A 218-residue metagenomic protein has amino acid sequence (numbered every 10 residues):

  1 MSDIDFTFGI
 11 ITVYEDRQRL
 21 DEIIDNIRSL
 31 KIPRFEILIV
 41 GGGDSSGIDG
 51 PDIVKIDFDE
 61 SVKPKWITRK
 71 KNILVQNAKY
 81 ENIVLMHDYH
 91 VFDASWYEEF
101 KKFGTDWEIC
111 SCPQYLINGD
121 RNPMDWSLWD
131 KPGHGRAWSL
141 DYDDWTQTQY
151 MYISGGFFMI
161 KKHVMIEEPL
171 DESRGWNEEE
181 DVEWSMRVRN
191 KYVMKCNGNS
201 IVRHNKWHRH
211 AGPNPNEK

Functional and structural regions predicted by a protein language model:
I4-G9, E36, E183: Cell-envelope/extracellular polymer assembly enzymes that use nucleotide-activated donors
E22-R34: Short, acidic, metal-binding catalytic loop of nucleotide-sugar glycosyltransferases
R34-D44, K55-E60: Short beta-strand/loop segment that forms part of the nucleotide-sugar
S61-A78: Glycine-rich, basic loop-to-helix element that forms the pyrophosphate-binding segment of sugar-nucleotide handling
E81-V91: Short beta-strand-to-loop acidic/aromatic patch adjacent to the donor-nucleotide binding site
D93-P169: Conserved catalytic core of nucleotide-sugar-dependent glycosyltransferases
Y152-G155, E167-R187, C196, S200-V202: Donor nucleotide-sugar recognition loop
C196-E217: Active-site donor/metal-binding and catalytic loop motifs of nucleotide-sugar-dependent glycosylation enzymes
